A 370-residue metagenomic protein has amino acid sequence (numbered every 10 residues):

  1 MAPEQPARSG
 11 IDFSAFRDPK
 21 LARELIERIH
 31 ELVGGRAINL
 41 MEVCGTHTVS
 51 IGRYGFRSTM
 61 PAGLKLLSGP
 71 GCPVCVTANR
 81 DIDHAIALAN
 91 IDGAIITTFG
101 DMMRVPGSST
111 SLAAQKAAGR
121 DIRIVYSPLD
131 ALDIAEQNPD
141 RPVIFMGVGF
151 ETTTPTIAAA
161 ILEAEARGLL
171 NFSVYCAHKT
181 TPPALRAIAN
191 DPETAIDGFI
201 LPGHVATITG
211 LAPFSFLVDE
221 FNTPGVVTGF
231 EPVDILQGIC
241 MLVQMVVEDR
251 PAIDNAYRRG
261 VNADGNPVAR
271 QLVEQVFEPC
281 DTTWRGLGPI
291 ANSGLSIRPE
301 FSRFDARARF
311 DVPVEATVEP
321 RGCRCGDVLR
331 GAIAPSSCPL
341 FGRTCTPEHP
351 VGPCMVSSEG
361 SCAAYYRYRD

Functional and structural regions predicted by a protein language model:
A2-D140, T154, A158, L162-R167 (+4 more regions): Metallocofactor- and cofactor-centric catalytic cores in central/energy metabolism, strongly enriched
A37-L40, N171-F172, E248-R258, W284 (+2 more regions): Flexible, glycine/charged-enriched surface loops at secondary-structure junctions
L40-E42, R123, I144-G147, S173-Y175 (+2 more regions): Short catalytic-loop micro-motif centered on adjacent basic/acidic residues
D81-H84, E136-V143, A187-P192, F214-F216 (+1 more regions): Short, surface-exposed amphipathic charged segments that create phosphate/polyanion-binding patches used for binding
Q137-R141, E163-L170, D191-T194, T223 (+1 more regions): Secondary-structure boundary elements
M146, F150-P213: Phosphate/pyrophosphate-binding betaalpha-module
Y175, E193-N262: A conserved active-site cap/scaffold subdomain adjacent to cofactor or substrate pockets
Q237-D327: Internal helical hairpin/lid segments
